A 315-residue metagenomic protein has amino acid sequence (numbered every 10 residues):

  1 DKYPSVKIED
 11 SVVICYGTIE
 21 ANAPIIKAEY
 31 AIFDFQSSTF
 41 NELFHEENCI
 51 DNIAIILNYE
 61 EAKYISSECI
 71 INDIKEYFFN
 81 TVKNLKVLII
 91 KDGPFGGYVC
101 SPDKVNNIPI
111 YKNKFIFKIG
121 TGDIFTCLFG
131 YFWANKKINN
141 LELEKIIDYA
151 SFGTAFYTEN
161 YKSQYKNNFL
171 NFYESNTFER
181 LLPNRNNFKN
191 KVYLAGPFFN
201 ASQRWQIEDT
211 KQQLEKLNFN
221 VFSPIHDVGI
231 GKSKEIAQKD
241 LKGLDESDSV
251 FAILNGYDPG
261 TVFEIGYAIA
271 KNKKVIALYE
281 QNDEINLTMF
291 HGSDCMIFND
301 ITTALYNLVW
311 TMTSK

Functional and structural regions predicted by a protein language model:
D1-I55, Y59-V105, W133-P183: Ribokinase/PfkB-type carbohydrate-kinase core domain
F40-E47, E280-M289: Short, glycine/polar-rich helix-capping loops at beta-to-alpha or helix-loop-helix junctions that flank or form
P109-G120, I253: Short pre-catalytic strand/loop immediately N-terminal to key active-site residues, enriched for Gly-Thr
I116-N140: Short, small-residue alpha-helix embedded
I147-K216, P224-G229: Charged C-terminal helix
G229-A252, G260-E264: TIR-domain catalytic/interaction hotspot
G256-A277: Amphipathic helical hotspot of TIR/SEFIR-family domains
S293-N307: Short acidic-hydrophobic, aromatic-tinged amphipathic segments that line or gate anion-handling sites
